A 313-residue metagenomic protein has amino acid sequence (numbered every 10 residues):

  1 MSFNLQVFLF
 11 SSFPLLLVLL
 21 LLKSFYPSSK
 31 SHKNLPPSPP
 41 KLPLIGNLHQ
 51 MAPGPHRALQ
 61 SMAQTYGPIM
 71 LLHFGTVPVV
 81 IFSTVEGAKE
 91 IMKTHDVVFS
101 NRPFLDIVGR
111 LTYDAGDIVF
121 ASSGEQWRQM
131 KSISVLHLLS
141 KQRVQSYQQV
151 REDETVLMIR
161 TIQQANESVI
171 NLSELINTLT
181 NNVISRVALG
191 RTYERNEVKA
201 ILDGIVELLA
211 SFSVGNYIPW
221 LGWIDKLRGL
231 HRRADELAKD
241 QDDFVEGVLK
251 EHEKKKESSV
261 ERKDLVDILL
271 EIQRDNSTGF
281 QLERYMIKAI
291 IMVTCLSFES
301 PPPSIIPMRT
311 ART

Functional and structural regions predicted by a protein language model:
M1-K30, N182-V183, L296-S297: Terminal signal-anchor or tail-anchor transmembrane helices that tether membrane-associated enzymes to cellular
M1-L5, F13, P36, T155 (+2 more regions): Cytochrome P450 proximal C-terminal region
L17-K33, R191, D275-G279, P301-T313: Cytochrome P450
S31-L48, R57-V150, N171, I176-S185 (+1 more regions): Cytochrome P450 substrate-recognition site 1
L48-G67, D243, E251, T310-T313: Conserved cytochrome P450 K-helix E-x-x-R motif and the immediately C-terminal K′/meander segment
M51, S123-Q126, E261, E283: Residue-level signature of the cytosolic catalytic core of signaling kinases
T84, S140, S297-F298, I306-T310: Short loop-to-helix capping motifs
P103-L111, Q145-I305: Cytochrome P450 heme-thiolate monooxygenase catalytic core
